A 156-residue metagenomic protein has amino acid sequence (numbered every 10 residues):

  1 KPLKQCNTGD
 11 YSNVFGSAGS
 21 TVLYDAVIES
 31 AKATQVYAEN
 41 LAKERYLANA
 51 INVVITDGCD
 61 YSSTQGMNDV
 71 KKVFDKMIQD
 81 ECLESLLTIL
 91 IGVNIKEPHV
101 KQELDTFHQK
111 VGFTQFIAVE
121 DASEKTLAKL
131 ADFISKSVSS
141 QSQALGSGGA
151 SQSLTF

Functional and structural regions predicted by a protein language model:
K1-N13, P98-K110: Short beta-strand-loop
G9-A48, L87-H99, K125-K129: Von Willebrand factor
S12, K71, K101, D105 (+1 more regions): Generic detector of well-ordered alpha-helical segments enriched in charged/polar residues, highlighting helical
V27-Q79: Exposed acidic/Ser/Thr-rich ligand/metal-binding surfaces
A33-N52, P98-T106, S140-F156: A short, terminal or domain-edge coil/loop segment
V53, I89-I91, I117: Hydrophobic/aromatic beta-strand patches that form the interior of the parallel beta-sheet core in alpha/beta enzyme
C59-F107: VWA/integrin I-like adhesion module and closely mimicked acidic/polar interface patches used
Q109-L154: C-terminal helix of von Willebrand factor
